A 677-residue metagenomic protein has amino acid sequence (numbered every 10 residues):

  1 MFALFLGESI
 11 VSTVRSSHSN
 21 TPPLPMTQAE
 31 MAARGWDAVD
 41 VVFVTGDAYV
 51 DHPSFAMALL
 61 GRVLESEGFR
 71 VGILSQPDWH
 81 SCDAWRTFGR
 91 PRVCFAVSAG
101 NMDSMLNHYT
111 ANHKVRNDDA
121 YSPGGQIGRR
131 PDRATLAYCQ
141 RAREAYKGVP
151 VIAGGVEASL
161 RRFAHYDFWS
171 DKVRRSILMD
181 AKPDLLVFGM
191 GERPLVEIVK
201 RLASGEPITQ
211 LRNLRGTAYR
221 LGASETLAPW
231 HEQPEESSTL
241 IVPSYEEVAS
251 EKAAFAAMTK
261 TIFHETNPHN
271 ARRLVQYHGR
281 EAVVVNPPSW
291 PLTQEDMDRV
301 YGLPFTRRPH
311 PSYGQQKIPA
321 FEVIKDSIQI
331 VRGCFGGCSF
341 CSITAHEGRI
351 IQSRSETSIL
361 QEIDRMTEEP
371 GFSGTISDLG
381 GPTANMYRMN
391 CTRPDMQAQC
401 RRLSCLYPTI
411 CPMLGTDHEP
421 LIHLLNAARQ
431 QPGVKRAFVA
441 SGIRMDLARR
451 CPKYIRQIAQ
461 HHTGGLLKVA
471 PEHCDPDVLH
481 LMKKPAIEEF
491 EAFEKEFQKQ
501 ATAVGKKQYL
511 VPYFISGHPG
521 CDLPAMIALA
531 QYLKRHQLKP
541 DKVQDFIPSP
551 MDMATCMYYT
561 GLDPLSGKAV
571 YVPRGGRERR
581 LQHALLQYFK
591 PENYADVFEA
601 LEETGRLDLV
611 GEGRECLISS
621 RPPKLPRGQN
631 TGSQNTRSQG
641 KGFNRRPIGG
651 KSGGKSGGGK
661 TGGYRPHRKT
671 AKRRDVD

Functional and structural regions predicted by a protein language model:
F2-F5, R621-D677: Acidic, low-complexity intrinsically disordered tails
V14-A38, A48, A256-S327: N-terminal [4Fe-4S]-dependent radical SAM core
E30, A48, A56, S75-G279 (+1 more regions): Glycine-rich beta-alpha loop elements in corrinoid/cobalamin-binding modules across cobalamin-dependent enzymes
F43, L59, L74, D78-W79 (+2 more regions): Conserved SAM/AdoMet-binding glycine-rich loop
V44-Y49, G314-S342, T375: N-terminal pre-triad scaffold of radical SAM enzymes
D103-N112, L160-R162, E192-K200, L221-L227 (+6 more regions): Flexible glycine/acidic-rich beta-alpha junction loops that bind and position SAM and/or redox cofactors in anaerobic
D184, I359, V469, V543 (+1 more regions): Conserved, mostly hydrophobic/aromatic
E347-T375: Conserved alpha-helical substructure of the radical SAM core
